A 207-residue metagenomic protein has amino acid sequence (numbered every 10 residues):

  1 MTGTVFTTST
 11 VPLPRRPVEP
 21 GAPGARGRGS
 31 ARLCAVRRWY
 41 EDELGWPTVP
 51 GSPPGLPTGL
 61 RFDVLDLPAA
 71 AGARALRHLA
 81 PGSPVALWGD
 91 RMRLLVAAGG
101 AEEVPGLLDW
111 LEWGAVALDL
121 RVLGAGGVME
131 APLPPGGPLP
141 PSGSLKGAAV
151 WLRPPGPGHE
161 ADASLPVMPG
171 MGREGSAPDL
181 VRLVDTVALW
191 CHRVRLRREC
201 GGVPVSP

Functional and structural regions predicted by a protein language model:
T2-G89, A98-E103, W113, P166-P207: Signature for HUH/AEP ssDNA processing cores
L76-P157: Metal-dependent DNA replication initiation modules
K146-E174, L183: C-terminal interaction module
